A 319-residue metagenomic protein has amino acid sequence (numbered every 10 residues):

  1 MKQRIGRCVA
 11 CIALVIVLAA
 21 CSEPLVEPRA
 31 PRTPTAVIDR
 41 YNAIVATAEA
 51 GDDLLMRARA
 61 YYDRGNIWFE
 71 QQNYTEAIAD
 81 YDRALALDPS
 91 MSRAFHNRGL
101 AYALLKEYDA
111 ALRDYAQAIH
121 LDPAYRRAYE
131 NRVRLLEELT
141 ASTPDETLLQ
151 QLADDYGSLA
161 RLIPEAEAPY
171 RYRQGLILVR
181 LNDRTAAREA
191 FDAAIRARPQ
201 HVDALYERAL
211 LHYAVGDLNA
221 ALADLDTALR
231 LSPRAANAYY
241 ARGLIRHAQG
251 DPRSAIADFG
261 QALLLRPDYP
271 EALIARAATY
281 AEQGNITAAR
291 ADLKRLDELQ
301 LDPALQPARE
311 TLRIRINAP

Functional and structural regions predicted by a protein language model:
A46, D52, R83-A86, Q117-H120 (+5 more regions): Conserved structural position within tetratricopeptide repeats
A58, S92-R93, R126-R127, E167-P169 (+4 more regions): Helix-start (N-cap) detector for alpha-helical repeat units in TPR-like alpha-solenoids, especially tetratricopeptide
E70, L104, N131, E138-L139 (+6 more regions): Register position in tetratricopeptide repeats
E282, T287-P319: Terminal, low-structured helical/coil segments at or just beyond the last alpha-helical repeat
